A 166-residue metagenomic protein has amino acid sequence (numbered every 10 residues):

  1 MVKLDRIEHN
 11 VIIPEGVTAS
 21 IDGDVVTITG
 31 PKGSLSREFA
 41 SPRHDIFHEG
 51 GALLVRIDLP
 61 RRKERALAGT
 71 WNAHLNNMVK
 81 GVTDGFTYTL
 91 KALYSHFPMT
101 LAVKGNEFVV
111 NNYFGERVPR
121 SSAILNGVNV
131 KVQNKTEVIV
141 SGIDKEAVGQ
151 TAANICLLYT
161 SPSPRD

Functional and structural regions predicted by a protein language model:
K3-K80, D84-A153: N-terminal intrinsically disordered, cationic/polar leader segments that include organellar targeting peptides
Y159-D166: Conserved small/polar residues in nucleotide/adenosyl-binding loops
